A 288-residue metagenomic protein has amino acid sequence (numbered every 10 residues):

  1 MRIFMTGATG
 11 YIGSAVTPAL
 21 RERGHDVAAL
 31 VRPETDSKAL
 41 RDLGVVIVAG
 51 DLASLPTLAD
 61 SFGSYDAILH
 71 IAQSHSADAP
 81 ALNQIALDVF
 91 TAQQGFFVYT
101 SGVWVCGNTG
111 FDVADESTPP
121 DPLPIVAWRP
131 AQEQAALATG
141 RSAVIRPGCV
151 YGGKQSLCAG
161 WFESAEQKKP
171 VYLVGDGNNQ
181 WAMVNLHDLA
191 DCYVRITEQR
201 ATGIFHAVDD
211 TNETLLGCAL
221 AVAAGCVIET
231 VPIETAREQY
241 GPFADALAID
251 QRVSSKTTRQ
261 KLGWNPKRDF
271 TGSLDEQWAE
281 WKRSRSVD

Functional and structural regions predicted by a protein language model:
R2, A15, A190-F243, R285-D288: Mid/C-terminal beta-alpha module of Rossmann-like enzyme folds, strongest in SDR-family dehydrogenases/epimerases
I3-H25: N-terminal Rossmann NAD(P)H-binding glycine-rich loop of SDR-like oxidoreductase domains
S61-N108: NAD(P)-cofactor binding segment of oxidoreductase domains
V103-V126: Active-site "gating" loop of Rossmann-like NAD(P)-dependent oxidoreductase/epimerase domains
D121-V144: Active-site Tyr-X1-5-Lys
Q155-F162, L173-T197: Substrate-positioning beta->alpha
R237-N265: Conserved C-terminal active-site "lid" loop/helix of NAD(P)H-dependent oxidoreductases that clamps the redox cofactor
D269-D288: Amphipathic terminal alpha-helices
